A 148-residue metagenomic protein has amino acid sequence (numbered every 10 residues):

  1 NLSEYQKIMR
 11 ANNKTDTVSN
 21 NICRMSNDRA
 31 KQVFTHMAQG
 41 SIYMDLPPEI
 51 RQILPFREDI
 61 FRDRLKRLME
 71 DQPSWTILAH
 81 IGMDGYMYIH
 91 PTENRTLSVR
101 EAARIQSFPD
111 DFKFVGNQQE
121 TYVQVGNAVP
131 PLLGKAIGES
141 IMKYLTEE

Functional and structural regions predicted by a protein language model:
N1-E148: C-terminal target-recognition/interaction regions appended to catalytic cores
